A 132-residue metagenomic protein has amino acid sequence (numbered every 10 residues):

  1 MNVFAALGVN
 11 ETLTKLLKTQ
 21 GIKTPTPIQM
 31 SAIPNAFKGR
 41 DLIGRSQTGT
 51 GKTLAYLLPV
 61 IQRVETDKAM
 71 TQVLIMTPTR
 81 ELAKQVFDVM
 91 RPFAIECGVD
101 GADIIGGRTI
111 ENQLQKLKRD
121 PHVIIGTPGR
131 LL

Functional and structural regions predicted by a protein language model:
M1-R45: Conserved pre-motif I regulatory segment
A6, E11-I22, K68-L132: Conserved nucleic-acid-binding Ia/Ib motif block in the N-terminal RecA-like helicase ATPase lobe
P27, A55, I125: Short aromatic/basic micro-patch
M30-L42, T53-K68, L74, K84 (+2 more regions): Walker A/P-loop NTP-binding motif
Q47-G51: Walker A (P-loop) phosphate-binding loop of P-loop NTPases
